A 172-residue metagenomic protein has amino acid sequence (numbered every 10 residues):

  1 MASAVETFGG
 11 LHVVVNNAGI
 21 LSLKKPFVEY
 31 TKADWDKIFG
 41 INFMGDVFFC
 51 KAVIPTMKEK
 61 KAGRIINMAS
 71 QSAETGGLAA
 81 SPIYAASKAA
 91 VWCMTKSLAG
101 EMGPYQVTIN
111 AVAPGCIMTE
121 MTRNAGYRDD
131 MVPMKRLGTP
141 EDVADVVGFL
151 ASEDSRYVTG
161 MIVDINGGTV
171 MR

Functional and structural regions predicted by a protein language model:
K25-F27, D34-F39, R128-D129: Substrate-binding pocket helix/loop in short-chain dehydrogenase/reductase
Y30, G76-A85, S97: Active-site loop-to-helix junction immediately N-terminal to the catalytic Tyr of the SDR YXXXK motif in Rossmann-fold
C50, S87, T95: Active-site helix of classical SDR
P55, G100-E101, R156: Alpha-helical segment proximal to the catalytic Tyr-Lys
S70: Residue(s) in the substrate-gating loop at a strand-loop-helix junction that position the organic substrate next
G103, T108, V158-G160, N166: Short, small/polar-rich loop/turn modules that mediate ligand/substrate recognition or access, typified
V132-V143: A conserved structural motif in NAD(P)-dependent oxidoreductases
